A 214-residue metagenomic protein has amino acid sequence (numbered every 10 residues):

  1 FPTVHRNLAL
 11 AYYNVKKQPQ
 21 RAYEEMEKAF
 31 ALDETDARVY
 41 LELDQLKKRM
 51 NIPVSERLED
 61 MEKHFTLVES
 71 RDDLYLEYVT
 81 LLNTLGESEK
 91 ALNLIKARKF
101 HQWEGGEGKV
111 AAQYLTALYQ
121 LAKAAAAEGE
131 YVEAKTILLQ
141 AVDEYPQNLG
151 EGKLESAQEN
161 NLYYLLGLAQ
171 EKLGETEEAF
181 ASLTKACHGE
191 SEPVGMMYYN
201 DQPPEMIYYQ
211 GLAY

Functional and structural regions predicted by a protein language model:
L10-A11, Q45, T80, K123 (+2 more regions): Residue-level recognition of tetratricopeptide repeat
Y13-N14, K47-R49, N83, Y119 (+3 more regions): Specific register positions within alpha-helical solenoid repeats of the TPR/Sel1-like families, i.e., one
V15-K28, M50-K63, E87-N93, E133 (+2 more regions): Structural signature of tandem alpha-helical TPR/SEL1-like repeats, specifically the intra-repeat loop/turn
E27-A31, K63-T66, F100, D143 (+2 more regions): Conserved structural position within tetratricopeptide repeats
E34, E69-S70, W103, P146 (+1 more regions): Short coil turns that delineate tetratricopeptide repeat
